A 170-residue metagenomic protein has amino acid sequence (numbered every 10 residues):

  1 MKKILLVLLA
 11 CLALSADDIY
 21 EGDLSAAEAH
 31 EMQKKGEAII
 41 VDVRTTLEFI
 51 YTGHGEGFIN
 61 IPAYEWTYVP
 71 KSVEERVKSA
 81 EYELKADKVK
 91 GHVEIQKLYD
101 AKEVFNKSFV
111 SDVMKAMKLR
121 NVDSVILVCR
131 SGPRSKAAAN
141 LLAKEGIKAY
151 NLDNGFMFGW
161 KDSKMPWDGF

Functional and structural regions predicted by a protein language model:
K2-K3, R44, R130, R134: Basic side chains
K3-A13: Sec-dependent N-terminal signal peptides
A10, R44-T45: Short glycine-rich, polar/acidic loop-and-turn segments at beta strand-coil junctions
D17-H30, K35, L47-I126, P133-F170: Rhodanese-like catalytic fold shared by cysteine-dependent sulfurtransferases and DSP/PTP-type phosphatases
I40-D42: Structural scaffold elements adjacent to functional motifs in cytosolic proteins
